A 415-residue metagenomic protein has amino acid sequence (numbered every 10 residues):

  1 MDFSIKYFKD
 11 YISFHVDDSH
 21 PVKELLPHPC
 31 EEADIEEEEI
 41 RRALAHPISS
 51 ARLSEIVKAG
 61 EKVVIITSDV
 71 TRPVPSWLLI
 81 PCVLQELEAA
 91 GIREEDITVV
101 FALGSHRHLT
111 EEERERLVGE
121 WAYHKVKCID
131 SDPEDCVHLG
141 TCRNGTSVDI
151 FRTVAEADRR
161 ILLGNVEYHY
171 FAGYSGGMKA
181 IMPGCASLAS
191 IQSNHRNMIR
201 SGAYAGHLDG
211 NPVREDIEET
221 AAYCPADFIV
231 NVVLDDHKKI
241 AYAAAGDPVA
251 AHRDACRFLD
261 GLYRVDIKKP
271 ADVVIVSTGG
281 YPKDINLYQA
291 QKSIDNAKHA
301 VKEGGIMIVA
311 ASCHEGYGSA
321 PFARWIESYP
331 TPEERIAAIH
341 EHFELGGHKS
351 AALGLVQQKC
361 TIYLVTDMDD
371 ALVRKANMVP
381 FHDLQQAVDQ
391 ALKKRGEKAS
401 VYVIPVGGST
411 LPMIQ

Functional and structural regions predicted by a protein language model:
M1-L44: N-terminal amphipathic/basic leader segments beginning at the initiator methionine
K62-P73, T98-G104, L162, I275-S277: Short glycine-rich or small-residue beta-strand-to-loop segments that form or flank ligand, phosphate, metal/Fe-S
R72-I92, A290-A300: Histidine-anchored nucleotide/phosphate-binding helix
E94-S105, I306-S312, T361-T366: Short internal beta-strands
L109-S175: An acidic, phosphate/nucleotide-engaging active-site surface
Y204-Y281: Membrane-embedded hairpin module used as a gating/binding unit in multi-pass transport and secretion proteins
D284-Y363: C-terminal catalytic subdomain
G347-S409: Internal helix-turn-beta structural module
